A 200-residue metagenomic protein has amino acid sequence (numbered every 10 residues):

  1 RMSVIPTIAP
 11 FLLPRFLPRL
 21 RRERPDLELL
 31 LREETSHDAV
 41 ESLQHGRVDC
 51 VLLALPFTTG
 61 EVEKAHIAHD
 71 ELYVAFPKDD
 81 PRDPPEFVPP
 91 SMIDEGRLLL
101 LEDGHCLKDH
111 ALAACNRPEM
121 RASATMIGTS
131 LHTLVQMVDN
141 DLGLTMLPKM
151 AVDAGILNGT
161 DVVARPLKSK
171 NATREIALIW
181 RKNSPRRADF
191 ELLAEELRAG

Functional and structural regions predicted by a protein language model:
R1-G60, G128: Central regulatory/effector-binding core of bacterial HTH transcription factors
R1-S3, V51, A75, L99 (+2 more regions): Short, well-ordered beta-strand segments
L12, V162-G200: A late-sequence structural motif
T35-V48, L53-A54, G104-V163: Hydrophobic hinge/microswitch elements
L55-P56, K78, K149-A151, I176 (+1 more regions): Short secondary-structure boundary segments
T59-L98: Flexible hinge/capping segments at coil-to-helix
E63-Y73, K149, N158-A172: Short beta-strand->loop
R82-D83, V88, R97-P118, R186-E195 (+1 more regions): Secondary-structure junction motif
